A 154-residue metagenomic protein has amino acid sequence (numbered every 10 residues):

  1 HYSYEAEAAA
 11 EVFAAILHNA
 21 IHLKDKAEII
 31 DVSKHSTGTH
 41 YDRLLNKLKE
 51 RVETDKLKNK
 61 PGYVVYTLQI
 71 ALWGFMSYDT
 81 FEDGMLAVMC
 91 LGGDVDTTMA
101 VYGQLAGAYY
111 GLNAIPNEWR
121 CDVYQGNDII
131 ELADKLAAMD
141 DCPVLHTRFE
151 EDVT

Functional and structural regions predicted by a protein language model:
Y2, A9-A15, Y66, A71-E151: Catalytic phosphate/nucleotide-handling subdomain of diverse soluble enzymes
Y2-A6, K60-P61: Active-site pocket-shaping loop/turn-to-helix segments
L17-G92, M139, V144: Accessory "access/gating" subregions that flank catalytic or transport cores
